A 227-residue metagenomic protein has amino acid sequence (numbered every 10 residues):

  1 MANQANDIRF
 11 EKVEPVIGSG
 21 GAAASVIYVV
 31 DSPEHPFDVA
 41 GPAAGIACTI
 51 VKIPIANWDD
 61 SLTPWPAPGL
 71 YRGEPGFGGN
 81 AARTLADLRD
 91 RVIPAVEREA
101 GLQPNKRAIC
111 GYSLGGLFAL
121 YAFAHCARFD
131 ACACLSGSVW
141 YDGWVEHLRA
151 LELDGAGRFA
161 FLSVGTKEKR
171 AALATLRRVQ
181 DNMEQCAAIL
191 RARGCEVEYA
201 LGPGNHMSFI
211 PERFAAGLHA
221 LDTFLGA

Functional and structural regions predicted by a protein language model:
N6, E14, G21-G101: Serine-hydrolase catalytic machinery in alpha/beta-hydrolase-like enzymes
A22-A24, A47, P104-K106, F129 (+2 more regions): A general structural motif
Y28-D31, S136, V164: The conserved beta1-alpha1 loop
R72, A192-C195, L225-A227: Alpha/beta-hydrolase-fold serine-hydrolase catalytic core, especially in secreted/extracellular enzymes
C110-G115, A119: Gly/Ala-rich beta-loop-alpha elbow adjacent to hydrolase catalytic centers
L120-H125: Active-site signature of alpha/beta-hydrolase-fold catalytic machinery across serine- and Asp/Cys-nucleophile hydrolases
R128-W140: A conserved short beta-strand
V139-P211, A215-L221: The feature captures the conserved acid-bearing segment of alpha/beta-hydrolase catalytic domains
